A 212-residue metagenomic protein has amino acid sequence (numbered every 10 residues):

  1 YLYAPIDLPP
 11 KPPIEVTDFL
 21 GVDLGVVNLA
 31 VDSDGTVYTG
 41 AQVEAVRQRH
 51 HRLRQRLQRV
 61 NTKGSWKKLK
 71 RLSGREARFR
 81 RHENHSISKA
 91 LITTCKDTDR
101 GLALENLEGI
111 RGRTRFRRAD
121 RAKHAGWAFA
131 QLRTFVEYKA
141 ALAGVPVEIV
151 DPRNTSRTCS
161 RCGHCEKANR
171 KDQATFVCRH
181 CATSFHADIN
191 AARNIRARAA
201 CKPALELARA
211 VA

Functional and structural regions predicted by a protein language model:
Y1-A212: Positively charged, helix-rich recognition surfaces that bind polyanionic ligands
